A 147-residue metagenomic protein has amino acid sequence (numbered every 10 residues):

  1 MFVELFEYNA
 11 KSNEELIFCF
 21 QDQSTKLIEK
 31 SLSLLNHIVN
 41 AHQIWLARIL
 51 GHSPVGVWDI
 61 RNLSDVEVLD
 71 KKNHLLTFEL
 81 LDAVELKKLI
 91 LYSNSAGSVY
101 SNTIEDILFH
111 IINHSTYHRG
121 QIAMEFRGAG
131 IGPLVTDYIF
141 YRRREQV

Functional and structural regions predicted by a protein language model:
V3-W58, V99-V147: Short, contiguous alpha-helical
S53-S93: Helix-adjacent hinge/juxtasegments
N94-S98: Histidine/acidic-rich helix-loop-helix segments that form or flank divalent-metal centers in metalloenzyme catalytic
